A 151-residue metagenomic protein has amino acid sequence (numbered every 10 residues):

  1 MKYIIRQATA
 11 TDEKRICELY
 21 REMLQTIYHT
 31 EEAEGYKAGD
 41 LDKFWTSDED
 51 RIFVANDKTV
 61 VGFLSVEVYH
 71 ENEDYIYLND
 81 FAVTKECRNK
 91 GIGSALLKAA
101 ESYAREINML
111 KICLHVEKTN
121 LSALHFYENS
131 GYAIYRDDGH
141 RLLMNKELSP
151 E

Functional and structural regions predicted by a protein language model:
Y3, Q7-N79, T84, L97-A99 (+2 more regions): Acetyl-CoA-dependent GNAT
A8, Y69-E71, E86, T119-L121 (+1 more regions): Short coil/turn motifs at secondary-structure junctions
K14, K90, L142: Glycine-centered loop/turn positions within well-structured domains that cap or flank conserved ligand/cofactor-binding
E73, G91, S122: Residues that form or flank phosphate/diphosphate-binding pockets in enzymes that use nucleotide phosphates
V83, N89-S102, H125-N129: Conserved acetyl-CoA-binding loop-helix of GNAT-fold acetyltransferases
K90, I107-L110: Short coil/turn segments at alpha/beta junctions that flank glycine-rich nucleotide-binding fingerprints
L110-E151: C-terminal "cap" of GNAT-fold acetyltransferases
